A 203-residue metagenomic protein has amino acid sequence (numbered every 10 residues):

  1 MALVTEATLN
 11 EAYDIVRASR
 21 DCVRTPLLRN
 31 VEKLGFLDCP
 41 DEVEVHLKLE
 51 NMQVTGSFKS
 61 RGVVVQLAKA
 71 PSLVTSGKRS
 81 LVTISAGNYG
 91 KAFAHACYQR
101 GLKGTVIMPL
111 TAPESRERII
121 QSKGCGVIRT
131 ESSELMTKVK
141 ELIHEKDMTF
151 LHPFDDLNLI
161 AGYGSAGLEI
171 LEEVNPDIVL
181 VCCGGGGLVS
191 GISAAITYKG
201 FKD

Functional and structural regions predicted by a protein language model:
M1-D203: PLP-dependent amino-acid enzyme catalytic core
